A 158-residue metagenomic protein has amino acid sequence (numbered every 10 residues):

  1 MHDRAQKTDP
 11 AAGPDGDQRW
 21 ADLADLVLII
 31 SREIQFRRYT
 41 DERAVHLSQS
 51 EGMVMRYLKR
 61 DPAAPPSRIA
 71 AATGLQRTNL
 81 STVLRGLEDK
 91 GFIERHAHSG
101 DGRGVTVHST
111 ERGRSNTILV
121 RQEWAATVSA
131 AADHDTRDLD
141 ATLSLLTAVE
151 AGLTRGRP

Functional and structural regions predicted by a protein language model:
M1-Q49, R137, L153: N-terminal leader segment of winged-helix/HTH proteins
H2-Q6, R85-S144: Charged, amphipathic alpha-helical coiled-coil/dimerization segments
I34-R77, T106: N-terminal helix-turn-helix DNA-binding core of bacterial DNA-binding proteins
D140-P158: Exposed, interaction-prone assembly regions rather than primary DNA-binding/catalytic cores
